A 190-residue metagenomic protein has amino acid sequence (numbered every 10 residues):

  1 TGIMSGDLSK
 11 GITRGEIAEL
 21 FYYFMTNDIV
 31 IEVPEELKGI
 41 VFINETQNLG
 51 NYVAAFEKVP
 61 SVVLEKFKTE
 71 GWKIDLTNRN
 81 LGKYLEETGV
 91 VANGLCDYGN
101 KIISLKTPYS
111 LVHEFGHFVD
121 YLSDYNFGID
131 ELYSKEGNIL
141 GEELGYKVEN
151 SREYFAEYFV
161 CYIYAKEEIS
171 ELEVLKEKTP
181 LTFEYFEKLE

Functional and structural regions predicted by a protein language model:
T1-E35: Terminal recognition/anchoring or ligand-binding modules at protein termini
E36-E190: Active-site-flanking segments in enzyme catalytic domains
